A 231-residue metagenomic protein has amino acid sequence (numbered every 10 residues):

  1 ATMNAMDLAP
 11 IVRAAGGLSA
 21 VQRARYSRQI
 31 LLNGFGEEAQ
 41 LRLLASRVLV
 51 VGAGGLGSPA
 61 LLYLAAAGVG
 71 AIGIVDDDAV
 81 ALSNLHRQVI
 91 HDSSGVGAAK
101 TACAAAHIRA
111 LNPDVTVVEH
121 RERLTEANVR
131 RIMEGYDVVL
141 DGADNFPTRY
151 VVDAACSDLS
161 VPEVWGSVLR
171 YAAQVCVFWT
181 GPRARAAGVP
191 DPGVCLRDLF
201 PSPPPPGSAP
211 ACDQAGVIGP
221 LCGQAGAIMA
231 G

Functional and structural regions predicted by a protein language model:
A1-G231: Adenine nucleotide-associated cytosolic modules
